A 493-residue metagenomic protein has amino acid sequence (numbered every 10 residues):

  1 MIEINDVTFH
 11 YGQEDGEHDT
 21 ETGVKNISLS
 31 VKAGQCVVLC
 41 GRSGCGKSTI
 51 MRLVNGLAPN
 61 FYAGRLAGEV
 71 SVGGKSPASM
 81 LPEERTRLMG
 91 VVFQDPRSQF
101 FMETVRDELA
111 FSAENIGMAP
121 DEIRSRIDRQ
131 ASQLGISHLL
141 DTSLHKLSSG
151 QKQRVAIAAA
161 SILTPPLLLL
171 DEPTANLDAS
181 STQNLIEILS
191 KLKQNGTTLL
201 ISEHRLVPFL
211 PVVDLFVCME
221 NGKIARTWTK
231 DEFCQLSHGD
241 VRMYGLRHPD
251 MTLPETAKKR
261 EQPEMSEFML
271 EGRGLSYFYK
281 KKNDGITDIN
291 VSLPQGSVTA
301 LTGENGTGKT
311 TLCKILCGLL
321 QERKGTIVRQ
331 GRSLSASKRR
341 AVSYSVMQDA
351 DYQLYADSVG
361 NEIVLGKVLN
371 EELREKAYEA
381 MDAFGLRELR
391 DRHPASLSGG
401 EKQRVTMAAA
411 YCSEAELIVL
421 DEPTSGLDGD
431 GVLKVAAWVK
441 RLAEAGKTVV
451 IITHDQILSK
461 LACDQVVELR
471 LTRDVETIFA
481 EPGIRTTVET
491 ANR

Functional and structural regions predicted by a protein language model:
C40-R42, T302-E304: The feature captures the beta-strand-to-loop junction immediately N-terminal to the Walker
N55, C317: Helix-to-loop junction immediately C-terminal to a conserved catalytic motif
A63-K75, G325-R340: Conserved ABC transporter NBD signature motif
D121-L139, E372-L389: Conserved ABC ATPase "signature" region
S143-L147, Q151, H393-L397, E401: Conserved ABC ATPase signature
S161, A410-Y411: ABC ATPase C-loop
L168-D171, I418-D421: Catalytic Walker B motif of ABC-type/P-loop ATPase nucleotide-binding domains
E203-H204, T453-H454: H-loop/switch region of ABC-family ATPase nucleotide-binding domains
